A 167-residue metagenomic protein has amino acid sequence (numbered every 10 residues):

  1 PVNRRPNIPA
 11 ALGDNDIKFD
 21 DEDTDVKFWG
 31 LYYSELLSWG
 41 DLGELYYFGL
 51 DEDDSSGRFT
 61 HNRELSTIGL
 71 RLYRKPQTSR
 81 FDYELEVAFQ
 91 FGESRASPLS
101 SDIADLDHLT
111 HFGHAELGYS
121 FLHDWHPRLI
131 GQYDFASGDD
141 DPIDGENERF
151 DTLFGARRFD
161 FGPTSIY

Functional and structural regions predicted by a protein language model:
P1-E146: Signature for the C-terminal beta-barrel architecture of outer-membrane proteins
D144-Y167: Flexible glycine-rich, low-complexity coil/linker segments exposed to the extracellular/periplasmic environment
